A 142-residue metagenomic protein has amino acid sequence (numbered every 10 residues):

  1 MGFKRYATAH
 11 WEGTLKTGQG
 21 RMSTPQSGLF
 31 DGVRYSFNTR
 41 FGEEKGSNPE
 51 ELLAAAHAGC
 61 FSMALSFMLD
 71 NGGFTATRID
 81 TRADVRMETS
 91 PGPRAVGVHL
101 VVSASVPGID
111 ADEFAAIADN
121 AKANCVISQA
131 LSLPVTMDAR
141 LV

Functional and structural regions predicted by a protein language model:
M1-A55, S62-V142: Extended beta-strand/beta-hairpin segments
